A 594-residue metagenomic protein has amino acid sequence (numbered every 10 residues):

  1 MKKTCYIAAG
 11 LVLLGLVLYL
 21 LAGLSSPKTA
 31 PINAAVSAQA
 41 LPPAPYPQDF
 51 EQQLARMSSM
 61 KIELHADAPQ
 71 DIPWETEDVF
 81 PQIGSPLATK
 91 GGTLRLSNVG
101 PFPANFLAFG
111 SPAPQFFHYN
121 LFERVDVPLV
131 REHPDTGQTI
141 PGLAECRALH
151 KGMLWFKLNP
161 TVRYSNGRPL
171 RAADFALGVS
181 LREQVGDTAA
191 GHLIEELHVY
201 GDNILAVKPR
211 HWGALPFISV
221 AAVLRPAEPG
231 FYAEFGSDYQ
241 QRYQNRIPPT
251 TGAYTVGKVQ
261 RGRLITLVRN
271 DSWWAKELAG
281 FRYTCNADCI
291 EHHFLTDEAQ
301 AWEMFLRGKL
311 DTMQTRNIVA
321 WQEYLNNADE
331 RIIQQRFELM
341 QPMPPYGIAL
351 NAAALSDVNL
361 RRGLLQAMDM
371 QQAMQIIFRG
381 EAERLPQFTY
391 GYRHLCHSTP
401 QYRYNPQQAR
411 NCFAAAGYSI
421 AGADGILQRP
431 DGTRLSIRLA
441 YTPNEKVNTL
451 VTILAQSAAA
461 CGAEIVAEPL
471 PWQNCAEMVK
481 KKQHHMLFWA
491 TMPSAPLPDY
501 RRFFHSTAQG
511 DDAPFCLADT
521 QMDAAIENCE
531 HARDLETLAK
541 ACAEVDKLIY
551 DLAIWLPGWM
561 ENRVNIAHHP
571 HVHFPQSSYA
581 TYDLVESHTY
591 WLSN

Functional and structural regions predicted by a protein language model:
Y6, G15, Y19, E77-D78 (+6 more regions): Detector for C-terminal structural segments
Y19-G23, A88-T89, A148, A189-G236 (+2 more regions): Surface-exposed binding/hinge segments that line and control ligand-binding clefts or catalytic entry sites
L24, Q115-F116, N120-V127, R131-Q138 (+4 more regions): Gly/Pro-rich hinge or "lid" segments in bacterial periplasmic/extracellular proteins
Q39-Y46, F117, E145-G186, A206-K208 (+1 more regions): Aromatic- and charge-enriched surface segment that lines or borders ligand/interaction sites
I62-L64, A68-Q82, G92-G152, S180 (+1 more regions): N-terminal lobe/hinge region of extracytoplasmic solute-binding protein
R95, R171-G178, A206, G252-A253 (+7 more regions): Alpha-helical secondary-structure segments
A189, E196-V199, G257-V268, H293-A353 (+4 more regions): Extracellular/periplasmic solute-recognition and catalytic clefts
R242-N245, W273-E323, A455, E464-W472: Ligand-site clamp/hinge motif
